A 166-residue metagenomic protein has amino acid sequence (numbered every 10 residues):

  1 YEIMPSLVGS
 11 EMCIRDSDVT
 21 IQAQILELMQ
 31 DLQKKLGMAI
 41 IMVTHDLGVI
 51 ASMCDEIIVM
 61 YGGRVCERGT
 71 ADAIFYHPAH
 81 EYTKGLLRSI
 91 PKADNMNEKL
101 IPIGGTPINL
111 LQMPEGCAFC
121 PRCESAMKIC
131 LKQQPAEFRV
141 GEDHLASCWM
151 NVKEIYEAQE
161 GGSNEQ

Functional and structural regions predicted by a protein language model:
Y1-D16: Single conserved hydrophobic/aromatic residue that forms the stacking wall/gate of nucleotide- or nucleobase-binding
E2-I3, D31, L47, P107: Short, flexible, glycine/charge-rich loop motifs used to bind or transfer phosphoryl groups or to couple energy/partner
S6, K34-K35, L111: Short, flexible hinge/linker loops that cap or flank conserved catalytic cores
C13, T20, M42, P102 (+1 more regions): Conserved beta-strand segments that form the floor/walls of ligand-binding pockets within enzyme and binding domains
S17, I21-E98: P-loop NTP-binding/switch modules centered on Walker-like glycine-rich loops
T70-Q166: Short catalytic/signature loops enriched in Gly
